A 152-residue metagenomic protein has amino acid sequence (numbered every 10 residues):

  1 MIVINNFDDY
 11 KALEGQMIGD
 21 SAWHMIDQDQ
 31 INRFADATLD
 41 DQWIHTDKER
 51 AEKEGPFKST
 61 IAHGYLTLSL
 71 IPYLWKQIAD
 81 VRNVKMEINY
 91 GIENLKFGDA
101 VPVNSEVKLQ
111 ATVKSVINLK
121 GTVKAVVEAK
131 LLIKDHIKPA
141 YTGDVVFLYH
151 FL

Functional and structural regions predicted by a protein language model:
M1-I88: Hot-dog-fold acyl-thioester-processing enzymes
M1-L13, V101-L152: HotDog/MaoC-like acyl-thioester-processing domains
W23, D99-V101: Structured beta->alpha junctions
Q42-H45, K53, I88-Y90, E128-L132 (+1 more regions): Short, low-complexity, polar/charged sequence segments that are solvent-exposed and flexible
I92-F97: Short alpha-helix capping/helix-loop boundary micro-motifs
